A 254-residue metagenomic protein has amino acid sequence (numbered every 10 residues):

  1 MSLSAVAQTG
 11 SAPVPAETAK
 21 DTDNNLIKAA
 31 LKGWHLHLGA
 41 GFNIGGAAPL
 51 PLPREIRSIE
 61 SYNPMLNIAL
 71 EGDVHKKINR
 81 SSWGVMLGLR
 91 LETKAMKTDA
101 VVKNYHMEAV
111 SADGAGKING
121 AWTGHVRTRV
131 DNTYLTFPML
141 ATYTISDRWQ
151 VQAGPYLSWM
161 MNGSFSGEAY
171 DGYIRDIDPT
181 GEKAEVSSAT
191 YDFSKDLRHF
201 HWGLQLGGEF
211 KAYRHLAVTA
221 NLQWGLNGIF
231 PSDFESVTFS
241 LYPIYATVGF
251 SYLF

Functional and structural regions predicted by a protein language model:
S2-S4: N-terminal signal peptide c-region/cleavage motif recognized by signal peptidases
A7-S81, G225, L253: Short glycine/proline- and aromatic-enriched beta-strand/turn motifs that initiate or cap beta-hairpins
W34-L36, L66-G72, T133-M139, W202-L206 (+1 more regions): Hydrophobic, lipid-facing positions within transmembrane beta-strands of outer-membrane proteins
L38-I44, L87-T93, A153-W159, A220-W224 (+1 more regions): Transmembrane beta-barrel strands of outer-membrane/channel proteins
G46-M65, K94-T133, M160-H201, Q205 (+1 more regions): Extracellular/periplasm-exposed beta-strand and loop segments of Gram-negative cell-envelope proteins, dominated by
K76-R80, Y143-D147, A212-R214, F254: Outer-membrane beta-barrel strand-turn architecture
S81-V85, R148-V151, R214-A220: Repeated loop/turn-to-beta-strand initiation elements of outer-membrane beta-barrel proteins
F210-H215, Y242-F254: Outer-membrane beta-barrel "beta-signal"
